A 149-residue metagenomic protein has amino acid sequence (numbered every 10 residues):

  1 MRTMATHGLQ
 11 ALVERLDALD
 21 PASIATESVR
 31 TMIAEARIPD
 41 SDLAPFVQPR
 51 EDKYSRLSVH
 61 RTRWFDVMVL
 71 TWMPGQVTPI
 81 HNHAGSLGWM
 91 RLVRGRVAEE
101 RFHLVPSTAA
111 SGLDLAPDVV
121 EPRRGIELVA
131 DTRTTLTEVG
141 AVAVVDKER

Functional and structural regions predicted by a protein language model:
M1-S41: N-terminal leader/capping segments at the start of a protein or of a new domain
A44-P45, V119: Short secondary-structure junctions
P45-P74: A short glycine-rich, His/Asp/Glu-containing loop-to-beta-strand
V59-R61, I80-N82, R91: Short, conserved, surface-exposed binding loops centered on an aromatic residue
M68-H83, D131-T134: Conserved short histidine dyad/triad with adjacent acidic residue
P74, G85-L104: Glycine- and acidic-residue-biased ligand/ion/polar-headgroup-sensing regions
W89, R101-E148: Short acidic-glycine-tyrosine-enriched beta hairpin
